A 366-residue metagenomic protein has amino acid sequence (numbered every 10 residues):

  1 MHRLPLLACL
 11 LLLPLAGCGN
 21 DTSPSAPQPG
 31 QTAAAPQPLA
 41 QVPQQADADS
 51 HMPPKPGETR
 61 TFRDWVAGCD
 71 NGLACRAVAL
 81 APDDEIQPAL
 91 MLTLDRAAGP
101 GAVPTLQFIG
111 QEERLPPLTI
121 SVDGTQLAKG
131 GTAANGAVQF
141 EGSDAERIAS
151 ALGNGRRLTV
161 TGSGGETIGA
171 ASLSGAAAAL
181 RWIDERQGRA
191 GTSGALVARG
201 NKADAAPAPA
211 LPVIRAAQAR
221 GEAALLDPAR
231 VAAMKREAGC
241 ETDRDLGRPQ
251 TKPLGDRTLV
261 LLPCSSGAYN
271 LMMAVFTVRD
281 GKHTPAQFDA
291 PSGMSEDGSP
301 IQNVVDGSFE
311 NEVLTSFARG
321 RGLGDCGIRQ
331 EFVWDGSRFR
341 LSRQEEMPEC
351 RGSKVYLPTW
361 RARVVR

Functional and structural regions predicted by a protein language model:
M1-S23: Sec-dependent N-terminal signal peptides
C18-C240, P249-Q250, A268-A274: A generic "folded-domain core" signal
A79-L80, Q107-F108, V260-S265, S316-R321: Short beta-strand segments that buttress and anchor functional surface loops
A98-P100, D123-G124, N154-G155, P253-T258 (+3 more regions): Short, solvent-exposed coil/turn segments at beta-strand boundaries
A238-P249, I301-D306, V365: Signature of short aromatic-glycine-proline-rich micro-motifs recurring in repeat-based ectodomains
R248-G267: Exposed beta-strand-loop-beta-strand "reactive/processing" segments of non-cytosolic proteins
A268-F276, G324-Q330: Structural motif
A286-R366: Short aromatic loop motif centered on NTY/YTY
